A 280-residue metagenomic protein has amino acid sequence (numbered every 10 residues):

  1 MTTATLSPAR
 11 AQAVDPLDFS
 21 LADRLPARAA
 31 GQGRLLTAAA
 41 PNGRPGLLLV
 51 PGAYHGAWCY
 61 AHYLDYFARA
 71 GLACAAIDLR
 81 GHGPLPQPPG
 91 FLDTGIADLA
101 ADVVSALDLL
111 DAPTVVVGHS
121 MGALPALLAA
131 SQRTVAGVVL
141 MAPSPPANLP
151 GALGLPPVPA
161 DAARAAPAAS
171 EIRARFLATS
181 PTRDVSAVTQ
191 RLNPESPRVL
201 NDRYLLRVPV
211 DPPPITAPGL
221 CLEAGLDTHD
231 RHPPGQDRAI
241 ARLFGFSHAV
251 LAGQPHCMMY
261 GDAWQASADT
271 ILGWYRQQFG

Functional and structural regions predicted by a protein language model:
R44, G52-G56, G225-L226: Active-site glycine-rich loops that stabilize anionic/oxyanionic intermediates across multiple enzyme folds
Y54-H62, C74: Serine-hydrolase catalytic-loop signature spanning alpha/beta hydrolases and amidase-signature enzymes
L64-P88: Conserved alpha/beta-hydrolase
D98-T114: Conserved acidic catalytic loop of the alpha/beta-hydrolase fold
S131-A165, R203-L206: Flexible "cap/lid" loop of the alpha/beta hydrolase fold
I215, C221-E223: Short beta-strand/loop motif that positions the catalytic acidic residue of the alpha/beta-hydrolase fold
G225-Q254: Conserved loop-alpha-helix segment in the C-terminal half of the alpha/beta-hydrolase fold that carries the catalytic
S247-G280: Catalytic active-site module of serine/aspartate enzymes centered on a nucleophile-bearing elbow/loop
